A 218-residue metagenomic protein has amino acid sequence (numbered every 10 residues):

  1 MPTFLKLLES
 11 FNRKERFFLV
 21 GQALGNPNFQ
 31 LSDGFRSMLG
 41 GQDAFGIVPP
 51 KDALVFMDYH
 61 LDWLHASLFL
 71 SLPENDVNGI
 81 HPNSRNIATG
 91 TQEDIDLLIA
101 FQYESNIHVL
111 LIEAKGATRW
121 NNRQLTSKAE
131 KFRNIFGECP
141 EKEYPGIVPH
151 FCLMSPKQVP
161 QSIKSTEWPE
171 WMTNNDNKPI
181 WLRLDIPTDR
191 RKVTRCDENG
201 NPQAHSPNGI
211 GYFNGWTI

Functional and structural regions predicted by a protein language model:
M1-I218: Charged, terminal alpha-helix-loop-beta segments that serve as non-catalytic nucleic-acid engagement and/or assembly
